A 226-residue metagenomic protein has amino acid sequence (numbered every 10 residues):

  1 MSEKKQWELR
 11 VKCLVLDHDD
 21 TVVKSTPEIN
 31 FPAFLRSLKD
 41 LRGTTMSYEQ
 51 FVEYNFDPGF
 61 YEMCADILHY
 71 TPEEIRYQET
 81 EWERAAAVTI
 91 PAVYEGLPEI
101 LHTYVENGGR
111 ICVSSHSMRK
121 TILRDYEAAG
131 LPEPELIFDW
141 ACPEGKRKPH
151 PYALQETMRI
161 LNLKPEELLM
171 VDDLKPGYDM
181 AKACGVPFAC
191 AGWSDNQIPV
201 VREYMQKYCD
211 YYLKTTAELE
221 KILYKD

Functional and structural regions predicted by a protein language model:
M1-K12, H102, R119, L123-D226: Asp-based, Mg2+/Mn2+-dependent phosphohydrolase catalytic module
E3-H102, N107: N-terminal helical cap/lid subdomain that shapes the substrate entry/recognition surface in HAD-like hydrolases
S37, A86, R110-V113, T157 (+2 more regions): Electropositive, surface-exposed helix/loop patches at the edges of structured domains that serve as adaptable
A87, I111, P143-R147: Short, surface-exposed loop/turn motifs that are enriched in glycine and acidic residues and include a nearby proline
N107-G108, Y208: Structured helix-beta-strand junction loops
G108-G109, V186: A short helix->loop->beta-strand "cap" motif at the edges of active sites that frequently abuts
S115-S117: Conserved phosphate-coupling serine/threonine residues in phosphotransfer and NTP-handling enzymes
